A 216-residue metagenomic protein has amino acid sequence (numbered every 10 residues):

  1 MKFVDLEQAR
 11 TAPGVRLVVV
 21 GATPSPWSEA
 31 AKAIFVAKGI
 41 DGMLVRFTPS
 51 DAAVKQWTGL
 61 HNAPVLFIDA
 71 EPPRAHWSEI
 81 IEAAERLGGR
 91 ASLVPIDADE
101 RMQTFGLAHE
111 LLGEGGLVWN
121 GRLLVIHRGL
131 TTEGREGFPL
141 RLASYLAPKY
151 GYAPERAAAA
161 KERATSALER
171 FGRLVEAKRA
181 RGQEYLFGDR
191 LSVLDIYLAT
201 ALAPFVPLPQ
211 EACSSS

Functional and structural regions predicted by a protein language model:
M1-R141: GST-like domain detector, emphasizing the conserved glutathione-binding G-site in the N-terminal thioredoxin-like
G113-S215: GST-like fold's C-terminal all-alpha helical module
